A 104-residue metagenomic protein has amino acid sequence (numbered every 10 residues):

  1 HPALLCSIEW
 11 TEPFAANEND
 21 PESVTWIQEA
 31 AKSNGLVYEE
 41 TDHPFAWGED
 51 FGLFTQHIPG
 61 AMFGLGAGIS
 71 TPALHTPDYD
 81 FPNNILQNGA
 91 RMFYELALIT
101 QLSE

Functional and structural regions predicted by a protein language model:
H1-E104: Metal-dependent amide/peptide-bond hydrolase catalytic core, centered on the "pita-bread" metallohydrolase fold
